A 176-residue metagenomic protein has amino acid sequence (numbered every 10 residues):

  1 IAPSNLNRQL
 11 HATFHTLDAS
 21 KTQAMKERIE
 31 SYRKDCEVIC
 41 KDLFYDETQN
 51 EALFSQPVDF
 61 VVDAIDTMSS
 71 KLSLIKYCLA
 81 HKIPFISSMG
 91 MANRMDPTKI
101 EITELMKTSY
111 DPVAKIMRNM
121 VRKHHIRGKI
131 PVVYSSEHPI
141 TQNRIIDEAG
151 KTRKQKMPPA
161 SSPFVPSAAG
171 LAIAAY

Functional and structural regions predicted by a protein language model:
I1-Y176: Adenine nucleotide-associated cytosolic modules
